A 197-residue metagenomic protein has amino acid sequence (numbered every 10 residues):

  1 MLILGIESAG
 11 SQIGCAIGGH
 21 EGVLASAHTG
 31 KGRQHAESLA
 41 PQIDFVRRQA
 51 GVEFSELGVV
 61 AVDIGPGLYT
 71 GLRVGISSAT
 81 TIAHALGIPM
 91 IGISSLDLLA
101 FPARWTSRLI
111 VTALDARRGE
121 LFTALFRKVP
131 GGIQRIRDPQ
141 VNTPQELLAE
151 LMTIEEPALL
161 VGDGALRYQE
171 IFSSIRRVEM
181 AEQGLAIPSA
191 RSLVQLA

Functional and structural regions predicted by a protein language model:
M1-P66: N-terminal beta-alpha supersecondary unit
I6-A9, Q42-I43, I64, L72 (+3 more regions): Fold-independent oxyanion-binding glycine-rich loops and adjacent beta-strand/coil segments at enzyme active sites
G22, Q34, P89-P188: Surface "functional belts" at beta-alpha junctions
H35-A40, A79, I93-S94: N-terminal glycine-rich phosphate-binding loop and ensuing alpha1 helix
D44, T80, L98: Active-site phosphate/pyrophosphate- and oxyanion-stabilizing loops and adjacent acidic/basic residues in soluble
V46-A50, A85, A103, A190-A197: Stable alpha-helical structural segments in soluble proteins, enriched in small hydrophobic residues
R48-S55, A83-I93: Phosphate-handling active-site elements
A61-M90: DPxDG-like acidic metal-binding loop motif
